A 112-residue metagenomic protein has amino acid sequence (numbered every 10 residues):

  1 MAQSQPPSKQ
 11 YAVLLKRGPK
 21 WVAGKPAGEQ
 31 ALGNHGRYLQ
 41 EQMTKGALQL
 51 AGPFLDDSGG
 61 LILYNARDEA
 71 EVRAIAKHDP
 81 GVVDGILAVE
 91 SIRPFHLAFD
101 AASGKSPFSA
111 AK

Functional and structural regions predicted by a protein language model:
M1-K112: Conserved, structured core segments of small domains
